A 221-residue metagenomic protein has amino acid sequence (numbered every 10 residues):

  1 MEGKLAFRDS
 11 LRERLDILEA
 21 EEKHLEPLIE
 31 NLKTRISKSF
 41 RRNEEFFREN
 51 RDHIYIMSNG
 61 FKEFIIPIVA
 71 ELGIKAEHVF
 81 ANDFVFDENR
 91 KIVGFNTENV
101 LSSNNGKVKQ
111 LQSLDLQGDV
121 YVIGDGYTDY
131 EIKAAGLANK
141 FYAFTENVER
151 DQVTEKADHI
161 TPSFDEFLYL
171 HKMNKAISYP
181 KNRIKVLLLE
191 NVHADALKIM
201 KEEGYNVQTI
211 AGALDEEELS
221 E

Functional and structural regions predicted by a protein language model:
M1-E49, H53: A metal-dependent, Asp-based hydrolase signature
L28-F40, I56-N59, F80-A81, N99-N104: Conserved beta-strand/loop elements of the cytosolic catalytic core of P-type E1-E2 ATPases, chiefly in the P-domain
F40, E44-A70, H78-D83, K133: Substrate-recognition element of Asp-dependent hydrolases with the DxDx(T/V) motif
S58-N59, D119-H159: Acidic, Mg2+-coordinating phosphoryl-transfer loop and its flanking beta/alpha structural elements, shared across
G73-L101: Histidine/lysine/aspartate-rich catalytic loop segments that bind and position anionic ligands
S102-Y130: Conserved Lys-Pro-Asp/Glu-containing loop-to-beta segment of HAD-superfamily phosphomonoesterases, centered on
Y142-F144, H159-F167, T209-A211: Short acidic-hydrophobic, aromatic-tinged amphipathic segments that line or gate anion-handling sites
Y179-E221: An N-terminal-biased, well-structured beta-alpha scaffold segment characteristic of Rossmann-like dinucleotide-binding
